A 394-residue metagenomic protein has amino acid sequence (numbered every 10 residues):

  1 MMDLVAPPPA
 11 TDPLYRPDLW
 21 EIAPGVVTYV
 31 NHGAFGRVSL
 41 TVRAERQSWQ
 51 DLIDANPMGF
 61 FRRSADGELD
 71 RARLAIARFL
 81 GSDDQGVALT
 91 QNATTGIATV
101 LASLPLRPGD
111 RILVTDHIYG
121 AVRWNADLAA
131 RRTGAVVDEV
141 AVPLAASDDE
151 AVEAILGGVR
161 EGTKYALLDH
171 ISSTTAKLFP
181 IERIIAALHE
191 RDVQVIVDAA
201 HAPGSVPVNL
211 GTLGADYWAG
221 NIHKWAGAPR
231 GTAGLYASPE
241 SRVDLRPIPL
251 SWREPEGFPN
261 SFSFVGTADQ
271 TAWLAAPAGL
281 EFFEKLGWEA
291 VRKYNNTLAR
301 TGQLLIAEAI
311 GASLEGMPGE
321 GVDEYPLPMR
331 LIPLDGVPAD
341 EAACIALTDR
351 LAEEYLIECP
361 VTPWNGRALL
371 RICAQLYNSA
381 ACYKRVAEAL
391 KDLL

Functional and structural regions predicted by a protein language model:
V26-R71: A glycine-/small-polar-enriched, mobile loop at the entrance of the PLP active site in fold-type I
F60-A65, N260-L304: Structural signature of PLP-dependent enzymes
R63-P108, G120-R123, L331: Conserved beta-loop-alpha segment that forms the PLP phosphate-binding cup at the N-terminus of a helix
G86, T95, A102-Y165: PLP-dependent aminotransferase-like
V136-D138, A146-A200, G204: Active-site phosphate-binding strand-loop segment of PLP-dependent enzymes
G157, D340-A343, D349, E353-L394: PLP-dependent enzyme catalytic core of the Aspartate aminotransferase-like
L213-R253, D269: Active-site PLP attachment segment
N296-R300, A309-E354: Conserved PLP-binding catalytic core of the aspartate aminotransferase-like
